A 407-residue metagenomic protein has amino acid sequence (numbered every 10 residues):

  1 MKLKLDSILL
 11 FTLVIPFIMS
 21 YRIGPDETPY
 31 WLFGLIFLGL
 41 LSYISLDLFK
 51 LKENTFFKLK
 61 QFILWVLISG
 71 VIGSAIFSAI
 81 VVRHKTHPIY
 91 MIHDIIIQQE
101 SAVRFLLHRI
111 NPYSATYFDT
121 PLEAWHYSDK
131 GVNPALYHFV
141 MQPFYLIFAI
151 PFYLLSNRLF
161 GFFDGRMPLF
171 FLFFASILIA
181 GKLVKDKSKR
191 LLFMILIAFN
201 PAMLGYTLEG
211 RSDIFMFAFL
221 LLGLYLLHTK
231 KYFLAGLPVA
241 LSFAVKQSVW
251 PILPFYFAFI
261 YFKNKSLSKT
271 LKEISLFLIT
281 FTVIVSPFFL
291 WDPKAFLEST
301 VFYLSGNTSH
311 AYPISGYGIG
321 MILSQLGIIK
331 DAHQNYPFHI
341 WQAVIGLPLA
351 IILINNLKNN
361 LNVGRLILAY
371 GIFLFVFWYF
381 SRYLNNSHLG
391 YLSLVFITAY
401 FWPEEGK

Functional and structural regions predicted by a protein language model:
K2-K58, W65, V71-L224, A258-N386 (+2 more regions): Primarily membrane-embedded glycan-assembly and transfer machineries that use lipid-linked glycans
F233-Y261, V283, R382-H388: Transmembrane helices and adjacent periplasmic/lumenal helix-loop junctions of polyprenol-phosphate-dependent
Y400-K407: A juxtamembrane structural motif centered on a specific transmembrane helix
